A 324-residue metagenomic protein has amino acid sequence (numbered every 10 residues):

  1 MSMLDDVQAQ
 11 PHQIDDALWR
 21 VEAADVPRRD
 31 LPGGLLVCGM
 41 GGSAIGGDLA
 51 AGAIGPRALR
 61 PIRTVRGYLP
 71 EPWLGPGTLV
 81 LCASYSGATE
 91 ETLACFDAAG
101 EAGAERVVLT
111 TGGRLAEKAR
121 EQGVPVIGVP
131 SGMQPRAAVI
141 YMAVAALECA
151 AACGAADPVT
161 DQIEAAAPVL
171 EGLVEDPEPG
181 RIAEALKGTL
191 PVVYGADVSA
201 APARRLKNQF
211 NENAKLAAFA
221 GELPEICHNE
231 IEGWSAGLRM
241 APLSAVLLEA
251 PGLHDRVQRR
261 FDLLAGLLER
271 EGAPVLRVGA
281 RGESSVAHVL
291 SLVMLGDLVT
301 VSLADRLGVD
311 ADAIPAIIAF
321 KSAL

Functional and structural regions predicted by a protein language model:
S2-D6, D16-V26, D30-G33, A151-L243 (+1 more regions): Active-site phosphate/pyrophosphate-binding segments
H12-D25, I62-L74: Helix-loop module immediately N-terminal to the HCX5R catalytic loop in PTP-like cysteine phosphatase domains
W19-R20, L59, C149-V159, K215 (+1 more regions): Short helix-capping/linker segments at secondary-structure and domain boundaries
D30-G172, E184, A250-D255, D262-P274: Glycine-rich phosphate-binding loops that contact phosphosugars or nucleotide phosphates
T64-G67, L216-C227, P274-E283: A generic structural motif
L79-V80, I140-L147, I231-G237, V289-L295: Short, surface-exposed amphipathic charged segments that create phosphate/polyanion-binding patches used for binding
S235, A241-P315: C-terminal active-site/capping subdomain that shapes the small-molecule cofactor and substrate pocket of enzyme
D312-L324: Short, small/acidic-rich helices and loops at N termini and domain boundaries of DNA replication/processing enzymes
